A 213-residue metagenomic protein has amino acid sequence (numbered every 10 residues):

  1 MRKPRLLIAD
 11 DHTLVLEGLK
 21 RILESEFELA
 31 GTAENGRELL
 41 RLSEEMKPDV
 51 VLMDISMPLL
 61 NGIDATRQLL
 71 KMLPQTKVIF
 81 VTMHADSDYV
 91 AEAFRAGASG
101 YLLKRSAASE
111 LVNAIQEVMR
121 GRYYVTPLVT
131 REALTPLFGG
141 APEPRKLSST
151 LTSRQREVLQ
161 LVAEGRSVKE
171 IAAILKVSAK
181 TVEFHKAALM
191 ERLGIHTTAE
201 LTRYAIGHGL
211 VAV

Functional and structural regions predicted by a protein language model:
T13-G31: Two-component/phosphorelay signaling modules centered on CheY-like receiver
N35-E38, L59-D64: Acidic catalytic/metal-coordinating carboxylates
R41, I63-Q75: Short amphipathic alpha-helix used as the core "switch/output" element in two-component signaling
M46-L52: Active-site beta3 strand of CheY-like receiver
D54, T82: Active-site residues of response regulator receiver
D88-R95, G100-E157, L210-V211: Short, flexible helix-to-coil linker/hinge segments that flank and couple to helix-turn-helix
P144-K180: Helix-turn-helix DNA-binding segment
S167-E200: Recognition helix of helix-turn-helix DNA-binding domains
